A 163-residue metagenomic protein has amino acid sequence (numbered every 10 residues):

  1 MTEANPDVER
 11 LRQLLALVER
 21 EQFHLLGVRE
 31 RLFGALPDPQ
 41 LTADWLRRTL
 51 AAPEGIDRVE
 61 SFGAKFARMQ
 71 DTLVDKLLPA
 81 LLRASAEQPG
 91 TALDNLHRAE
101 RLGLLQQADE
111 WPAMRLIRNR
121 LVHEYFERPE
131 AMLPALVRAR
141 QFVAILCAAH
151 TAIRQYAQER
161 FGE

Functional and structural regions predicted by a protein language model:
M1-E163: Solvent-exposed interaction patches of small proteins and small membrane subunits
